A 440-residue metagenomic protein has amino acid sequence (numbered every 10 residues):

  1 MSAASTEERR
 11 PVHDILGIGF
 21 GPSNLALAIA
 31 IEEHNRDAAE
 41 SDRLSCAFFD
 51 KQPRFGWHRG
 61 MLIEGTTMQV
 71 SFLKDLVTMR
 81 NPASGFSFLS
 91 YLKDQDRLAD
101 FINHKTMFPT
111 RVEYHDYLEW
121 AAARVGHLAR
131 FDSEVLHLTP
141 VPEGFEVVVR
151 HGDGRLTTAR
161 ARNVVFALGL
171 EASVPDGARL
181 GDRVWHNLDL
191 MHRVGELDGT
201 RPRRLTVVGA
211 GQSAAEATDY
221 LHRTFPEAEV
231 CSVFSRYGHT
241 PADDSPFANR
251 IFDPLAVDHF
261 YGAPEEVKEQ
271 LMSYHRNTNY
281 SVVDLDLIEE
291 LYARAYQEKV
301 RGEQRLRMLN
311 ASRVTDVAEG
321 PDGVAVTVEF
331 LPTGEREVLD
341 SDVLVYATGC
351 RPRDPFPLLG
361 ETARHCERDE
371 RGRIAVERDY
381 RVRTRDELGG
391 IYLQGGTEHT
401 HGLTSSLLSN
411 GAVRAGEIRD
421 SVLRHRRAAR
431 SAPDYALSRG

Functional and structural regions predicted by a protein language model:
M1-P53, R59, F101-Q212, E216-G440: Flavin (primarily FAD) cofactor-binding/catalytic cores of flavoenzymes
D50-K51, W57-G60, Q69-L76: Charged, low-complexity intrinsically disordered tails and linkers
I63, Y91-L92, G181: Short, flexible, mixed-charge acidic loops at enzyme active sites
I63-T66, G360: Short Gly/aromatic-enriched secondary-structure transition segments
T67-D100, H259-V267: Flavin (FAD/FMN) cofactor-binding and adjacent substrate-gating region of FAD-dependent oxidoreductase domains
